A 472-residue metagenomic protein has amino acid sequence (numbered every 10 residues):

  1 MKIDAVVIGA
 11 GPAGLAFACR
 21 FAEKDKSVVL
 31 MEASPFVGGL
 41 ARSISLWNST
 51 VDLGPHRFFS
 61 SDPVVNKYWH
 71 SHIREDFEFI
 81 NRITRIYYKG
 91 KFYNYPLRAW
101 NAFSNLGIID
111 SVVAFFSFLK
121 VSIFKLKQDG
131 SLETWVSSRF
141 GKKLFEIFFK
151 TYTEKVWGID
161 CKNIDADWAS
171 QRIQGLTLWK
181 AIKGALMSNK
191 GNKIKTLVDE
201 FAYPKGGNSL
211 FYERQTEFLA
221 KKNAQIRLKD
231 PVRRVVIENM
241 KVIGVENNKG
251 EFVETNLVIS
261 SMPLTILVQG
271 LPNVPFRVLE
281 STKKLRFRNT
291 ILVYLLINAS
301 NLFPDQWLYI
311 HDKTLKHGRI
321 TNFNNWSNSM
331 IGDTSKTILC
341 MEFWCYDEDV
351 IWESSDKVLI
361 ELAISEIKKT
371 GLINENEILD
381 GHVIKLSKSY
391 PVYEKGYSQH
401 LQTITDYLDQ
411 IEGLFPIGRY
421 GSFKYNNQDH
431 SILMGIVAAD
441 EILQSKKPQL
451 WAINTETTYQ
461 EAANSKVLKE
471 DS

Functional and structural regions predicted by a protein language model:
I3-L30: N-terminal Rossmann-like FAD-binding beta1-loop-alpha1 element of flavoenzymes
A13, F36, T265: Conserved Rossmann-like nucleotide-cofactor binding loop
A22-S45: Glycine-rich FAD pyrophosphate-binding loop
W47-F124: Dinucleotide-binding Rossmann-like beta1-alpha1 core, especially the glycine-rich loop that anchors the ADP
V64-Y95, R139-E146, L219-I226, R233-I243: Feature captures the FAD/FMN-dependent oxidoreductase FAD-binding
V113-V235, N248, N427: Active-site/ligand-binding neighborhood in enzyme catalytic cores
D230-I373, I384, S398, W451-Q460 (+1 more regions): Mid-domain catalytic core of redox enzymes that form a hydrophobic substrate pocket/lid adjacent to a catalytic redox
I384-S387, E394-S472: C-terminal lid/capping helical subdomain adjacent to the catalytic/cofactor pocket in oxidative enzymes
